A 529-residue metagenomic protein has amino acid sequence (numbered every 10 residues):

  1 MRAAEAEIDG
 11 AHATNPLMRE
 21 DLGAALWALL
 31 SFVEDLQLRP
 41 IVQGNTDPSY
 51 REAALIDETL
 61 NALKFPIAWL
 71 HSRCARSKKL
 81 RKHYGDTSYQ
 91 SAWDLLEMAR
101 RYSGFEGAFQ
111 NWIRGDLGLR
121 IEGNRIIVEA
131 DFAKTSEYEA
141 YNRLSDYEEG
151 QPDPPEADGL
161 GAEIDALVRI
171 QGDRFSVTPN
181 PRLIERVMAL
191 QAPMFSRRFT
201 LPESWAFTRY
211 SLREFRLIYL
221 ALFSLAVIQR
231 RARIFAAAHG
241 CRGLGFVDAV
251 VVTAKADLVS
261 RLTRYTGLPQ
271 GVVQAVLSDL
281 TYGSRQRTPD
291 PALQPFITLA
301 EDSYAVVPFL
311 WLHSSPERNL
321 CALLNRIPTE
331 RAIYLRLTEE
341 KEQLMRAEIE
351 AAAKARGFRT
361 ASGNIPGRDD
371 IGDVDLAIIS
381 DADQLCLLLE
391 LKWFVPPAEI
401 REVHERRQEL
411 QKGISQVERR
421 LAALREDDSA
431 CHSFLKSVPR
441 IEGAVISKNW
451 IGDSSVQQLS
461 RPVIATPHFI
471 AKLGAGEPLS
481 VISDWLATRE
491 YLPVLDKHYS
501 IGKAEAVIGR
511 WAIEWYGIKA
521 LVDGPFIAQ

Functional and structural regions predicted by a protein language model:
M1-E339, E426-E442, I451-Q529: Acidic, metal-dependent phosphodiester-chemistry machinery of nucleic-acid enzymes
T298-S303, N364-I365, I378-S380: Active-site cores of enzymes that catalyze phosphoryl transfer or operate on phosphate-rich substrates
N325-G367: Acidic-basic catalytic patches of nuclease active cores, encompassing PD-(D/E)XK and other metal-cofactor nuclease
P366-D370, L435-S437: A short beta-turn/loop motif at secondary-structure boundaries
D369-G372, V395-A398, I451-D453: Flexible loop/turn segments at secondary-structure boundaries
I371-I379: Short acidic loop-to-beta-strand element that houses the catalytic metal-binding Asp/Glu of nuclease active sites
I378-A398: Active-site beta-strand-loop-beta-strand hairpin of nuclease catalytic cores that positions key catalytic residues
W393-N449: Catalytic cores of nucleic-acid endonucleases
